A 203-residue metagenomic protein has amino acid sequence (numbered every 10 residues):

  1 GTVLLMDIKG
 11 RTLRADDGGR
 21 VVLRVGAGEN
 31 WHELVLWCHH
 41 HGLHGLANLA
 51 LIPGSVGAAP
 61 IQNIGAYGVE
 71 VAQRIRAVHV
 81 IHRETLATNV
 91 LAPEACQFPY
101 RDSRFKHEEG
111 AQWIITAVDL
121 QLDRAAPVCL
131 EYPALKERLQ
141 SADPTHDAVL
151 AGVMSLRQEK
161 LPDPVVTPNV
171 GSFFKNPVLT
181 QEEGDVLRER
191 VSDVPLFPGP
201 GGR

Functional and structural regions predicted by a protein language model:
G1-T85: Anion-binding (especially nucleotide phosphate/pyrophosphate-binding) glycine-rich loop and adjoining beta-alpha core
T88-R203: Phosphate/pyrophosphate- and phosphate-bearing ligand-binding catalytic cores of soluble enzymes
